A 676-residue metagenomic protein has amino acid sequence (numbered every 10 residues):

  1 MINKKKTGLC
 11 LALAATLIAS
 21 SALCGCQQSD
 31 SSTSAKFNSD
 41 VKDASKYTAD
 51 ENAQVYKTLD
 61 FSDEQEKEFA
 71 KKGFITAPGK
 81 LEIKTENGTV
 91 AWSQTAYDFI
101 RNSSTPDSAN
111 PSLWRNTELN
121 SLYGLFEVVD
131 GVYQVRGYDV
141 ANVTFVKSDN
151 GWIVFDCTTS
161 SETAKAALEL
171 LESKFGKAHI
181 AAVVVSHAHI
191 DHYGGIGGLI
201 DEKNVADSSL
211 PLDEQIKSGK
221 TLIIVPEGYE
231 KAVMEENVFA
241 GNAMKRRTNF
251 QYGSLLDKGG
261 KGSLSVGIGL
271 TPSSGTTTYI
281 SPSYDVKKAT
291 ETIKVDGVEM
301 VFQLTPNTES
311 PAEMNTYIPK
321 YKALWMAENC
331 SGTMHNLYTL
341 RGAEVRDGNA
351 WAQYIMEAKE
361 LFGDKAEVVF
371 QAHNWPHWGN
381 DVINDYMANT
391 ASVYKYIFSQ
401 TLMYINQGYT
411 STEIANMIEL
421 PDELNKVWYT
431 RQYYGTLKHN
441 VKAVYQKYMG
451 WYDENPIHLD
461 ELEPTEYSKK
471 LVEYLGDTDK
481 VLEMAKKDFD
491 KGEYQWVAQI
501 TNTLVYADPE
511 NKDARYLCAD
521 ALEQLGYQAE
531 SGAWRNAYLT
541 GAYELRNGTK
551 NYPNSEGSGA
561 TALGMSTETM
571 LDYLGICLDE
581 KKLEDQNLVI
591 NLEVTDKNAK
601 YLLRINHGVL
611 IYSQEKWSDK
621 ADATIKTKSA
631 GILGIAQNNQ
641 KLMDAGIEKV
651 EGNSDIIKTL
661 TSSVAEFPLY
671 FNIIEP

Functional and structural regions predicted by a protein language model:
S21-G25: C-terminal motif of bacterial Sec signal peptides marking the signal peptidase cleavage site
Q27-S29: Bacterial signal peptide processing site
T33-K36, K487, K491-Q499, T503-Y506 (+3 more regions): Feature captures hydrophobic
S34-L113, G241-P272, E360-V368, W375-E568: Accessory terminal helices/loops
E118-H179, M314-I318, K322-E328: Conserved beta-strand hairpin/beta-sheet module of binuclear metal-dependent hydrolase folds, prominently
E127, K217, E230-P306, A350-F362: Metallo-beta-lactamase
N150-G151, E162-L222, V505: Active-site metal-binding motif and surrounding structural segment of the metallo-beta-lactamase
W152, T159-E162, S274, T278-S283 (+1 more regions): Metallo-beta-lactamase
